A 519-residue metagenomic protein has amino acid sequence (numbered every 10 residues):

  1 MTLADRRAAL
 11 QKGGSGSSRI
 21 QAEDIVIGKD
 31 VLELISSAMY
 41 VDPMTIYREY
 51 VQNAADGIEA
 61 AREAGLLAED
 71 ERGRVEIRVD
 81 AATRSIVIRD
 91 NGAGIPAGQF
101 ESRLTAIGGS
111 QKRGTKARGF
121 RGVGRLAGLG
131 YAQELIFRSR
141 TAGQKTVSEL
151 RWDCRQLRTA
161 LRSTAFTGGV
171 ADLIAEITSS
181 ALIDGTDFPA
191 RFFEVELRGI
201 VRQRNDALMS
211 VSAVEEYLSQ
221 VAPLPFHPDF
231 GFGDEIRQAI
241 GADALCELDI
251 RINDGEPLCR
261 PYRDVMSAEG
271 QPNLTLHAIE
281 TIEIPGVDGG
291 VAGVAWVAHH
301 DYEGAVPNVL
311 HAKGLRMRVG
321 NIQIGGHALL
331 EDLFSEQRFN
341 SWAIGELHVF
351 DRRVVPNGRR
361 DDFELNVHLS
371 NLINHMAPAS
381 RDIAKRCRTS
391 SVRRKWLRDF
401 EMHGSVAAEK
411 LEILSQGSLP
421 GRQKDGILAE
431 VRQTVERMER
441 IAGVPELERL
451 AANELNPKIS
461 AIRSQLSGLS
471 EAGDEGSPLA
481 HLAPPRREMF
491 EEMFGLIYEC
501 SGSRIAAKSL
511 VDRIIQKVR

Functional and structural regions predicted by a protein language model:
M1-Q11, G270-R519: Charged regulatory segments coupled to nucleotide-binding catalytic modules in large multidomain enzymes
M1-R74, G98-T105, E491-R519: Bergerat-fold GHKL ATPase/HATPase_c domain
M1-V26, A61, G65-R118, G143-G314 (+2 more regions): Interdomain "switch/hinge" adjacent to the Bergerat
E49, N53-G57, N91, R103 (+5 more regions): Generic, well-ordered alpha-helical scaffold segments in large soluble proteins
Y50-N53, G128, V195: Conserved structural-core and active-site-/substrate-pathway-adjacent residues in large, well-folded domains of enzymes
G114-A132: Glycine-rich phosphate-binding loop
G130, F188-A190, W342: Short, solvent-exposed loop/turn segments at the edges of secondary structure
E134-R138: Glycine-rich ATP-binding loops of the HATPase_c
